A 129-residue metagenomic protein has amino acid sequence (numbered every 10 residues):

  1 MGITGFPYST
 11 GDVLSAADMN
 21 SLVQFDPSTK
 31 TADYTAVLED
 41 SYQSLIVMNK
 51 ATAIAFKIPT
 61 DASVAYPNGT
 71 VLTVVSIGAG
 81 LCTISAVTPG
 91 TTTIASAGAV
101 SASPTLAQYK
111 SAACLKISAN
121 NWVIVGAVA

Functional and structural regions predicted by a protein language model:
S9-T10: Extracellular glycan-recognition regions
V13-G90, I117-A129: Exposed extracellular interaction/assembly regions and N-terminal maturation sites
D61, G69, A97-S111: Tight coil/turn sites that cap or link beta-strands
A86-A102: Short, surface-exposed beta-strand/loop segments
